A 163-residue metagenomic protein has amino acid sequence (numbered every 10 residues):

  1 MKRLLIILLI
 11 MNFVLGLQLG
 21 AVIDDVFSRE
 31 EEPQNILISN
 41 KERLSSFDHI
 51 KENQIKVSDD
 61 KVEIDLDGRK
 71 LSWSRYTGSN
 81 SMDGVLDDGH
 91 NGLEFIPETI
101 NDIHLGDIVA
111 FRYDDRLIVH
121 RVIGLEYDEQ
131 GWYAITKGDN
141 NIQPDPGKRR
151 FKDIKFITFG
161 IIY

Functional and structural regions predicted by a protein language model:
M1-Y163: Extended hydrophobic leader/signal-anchor segments used for secretion and membrane insertion
